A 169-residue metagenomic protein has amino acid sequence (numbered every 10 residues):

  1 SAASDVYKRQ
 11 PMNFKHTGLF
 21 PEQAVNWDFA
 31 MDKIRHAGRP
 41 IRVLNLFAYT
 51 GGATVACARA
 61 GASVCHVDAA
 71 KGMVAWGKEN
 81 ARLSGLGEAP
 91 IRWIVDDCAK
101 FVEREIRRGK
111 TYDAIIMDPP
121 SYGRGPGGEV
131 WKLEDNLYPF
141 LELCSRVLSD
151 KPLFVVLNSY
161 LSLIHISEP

Functional and structural regions predicted by a protein language model:
A2-Y7, H165-P169: Short, small-residue-biased leader/transition segments that mark boundaries at the very start of proteins
D5-G38: SAM-dependent Rossmann-like transferase core, predominantly class I methyltransferases with a strong bias toward
P40-L46: Conserved class I S-adenosyl-L-methionine
T50-A62: Conserved SAM-binding loop of SAM-dependent methyltransferases across substrates and taxa, primarily the Class I
S63-D68: Conserved SAM-binding motif I beta-strand of class I
K71-M73, V95-C98, Y112-L143: Mobile active-site "lid"/loop adjacent to the S-adenosyl-L-methionine
A75-T111: S-adenosyl-L-methionine
G128-W131, D135-S167: C-terminal substrate-binding/active-site "lid" region of AdoMet-derived donor-dependent transferases
